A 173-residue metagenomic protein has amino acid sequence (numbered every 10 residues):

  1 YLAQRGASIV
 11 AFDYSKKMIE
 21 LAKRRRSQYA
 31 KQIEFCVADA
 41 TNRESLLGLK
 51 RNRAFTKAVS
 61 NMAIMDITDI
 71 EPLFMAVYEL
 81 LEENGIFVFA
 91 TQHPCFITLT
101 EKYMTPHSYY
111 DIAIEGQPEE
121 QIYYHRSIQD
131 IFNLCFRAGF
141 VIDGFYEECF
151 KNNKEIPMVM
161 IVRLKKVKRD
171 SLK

Functional and structural regions predicted by a protein language model:
Y1-L46: Class I SAM-dependent methyltransferase SAM/SAH-binding core
A3, K23, F74-Y78, F132 (+1 more regions): A structural alpha-helix within SAM-dependent methyltransferase catalytic domains
L46-A58: A short acidic, Gly/Pro-enriched loop at the edge of an enzyme's catalytic core that lines a small-molecule cofactor
T56-E71: A short SAM/SAH-binding and catalytic strip from SAM-dependent methyltransferases
E71-I86: A short glycine-rich, Lys/Arg-flanked "PGG" loop and its adjoining helix->strand segment in the class I
I86-G116: Conserved class I S-adenosyl-L-methionine
I122-F145: Short alpha-helix
A138-F140, E148, N153-K173: Core SAM-dependent methyltransferase catalytic element
